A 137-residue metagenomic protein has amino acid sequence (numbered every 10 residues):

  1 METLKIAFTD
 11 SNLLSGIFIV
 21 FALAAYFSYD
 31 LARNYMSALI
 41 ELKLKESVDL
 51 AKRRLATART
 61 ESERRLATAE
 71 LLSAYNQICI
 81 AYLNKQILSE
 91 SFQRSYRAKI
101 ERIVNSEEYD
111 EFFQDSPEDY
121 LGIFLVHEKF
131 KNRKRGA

Functional and structural regions predicted by a protein language model:
M1-L39: Membrane-embedded hydrophobic alpha-helical segments
M36-A137: Amphipathic alpha-helical "stem/stalk" segments
